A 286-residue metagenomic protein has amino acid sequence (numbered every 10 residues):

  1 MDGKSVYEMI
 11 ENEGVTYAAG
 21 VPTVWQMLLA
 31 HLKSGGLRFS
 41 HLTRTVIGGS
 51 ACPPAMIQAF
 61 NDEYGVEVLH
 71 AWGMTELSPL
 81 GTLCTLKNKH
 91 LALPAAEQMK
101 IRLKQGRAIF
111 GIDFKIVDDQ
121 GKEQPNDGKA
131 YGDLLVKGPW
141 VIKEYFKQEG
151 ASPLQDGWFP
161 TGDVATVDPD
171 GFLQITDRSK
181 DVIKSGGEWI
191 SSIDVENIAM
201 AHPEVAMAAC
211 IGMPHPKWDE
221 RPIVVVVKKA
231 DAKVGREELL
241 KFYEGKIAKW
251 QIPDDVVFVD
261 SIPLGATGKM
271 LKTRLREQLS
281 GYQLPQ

Functional and structural regions predicted by a protein language model:
D2-T16: Conserved ATP-dependent adenylate/AMP-binding module captured primarily in the ANL superfamily
G3-Y7, S34-G36, E196-N197: Short hydrophobic/charged patches on amphipathic alpha-helices used for structural packing and interfaces
I10-E11, A18-V21, G138, K143-E144 (+4 more regions): AMP-binding/adenylate-forming catalytic core of the ANL superfamily
V15-G20, L29-K100, D113, Q120-P125: Gly/Ser/Thr-rich phosphate-binding loop
G49, G73, G106, D163 (+1 more regions): Active-site glycine-centered loops adjacent to acidic/histidine catalytic or metal-binding residues that shape
M99-A108, P125, Q155-G157: Short Gly/Pro-enriched turn/cap motifs at secondary-structure boundaries
A108-L135, P169-D170, A232-R236, L271: Conserved beta-loop-beta connector loops within the AMP-binding
Q278-Q286: Acidic/polar alpha-helix N-cap and adjacent early helical turns within long charge-rich amphipathic helices/linkers
